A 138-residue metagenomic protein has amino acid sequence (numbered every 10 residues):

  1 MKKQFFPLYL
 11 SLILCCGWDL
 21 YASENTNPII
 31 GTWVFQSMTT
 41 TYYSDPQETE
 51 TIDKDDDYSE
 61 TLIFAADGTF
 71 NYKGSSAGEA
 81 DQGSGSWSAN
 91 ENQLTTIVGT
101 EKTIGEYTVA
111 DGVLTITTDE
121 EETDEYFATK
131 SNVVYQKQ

Functional and structural regions predicted by a protein language model:
M1-F5: Positively charged n-region of N-terminal signal peptides that target proteins for export
P7-L8, Y72: Generic detector of N-terminal low-structure segments
Y9-C16: Bacterial N-terminal signal peptides
D19-Q138: Lipid interaction determinants
